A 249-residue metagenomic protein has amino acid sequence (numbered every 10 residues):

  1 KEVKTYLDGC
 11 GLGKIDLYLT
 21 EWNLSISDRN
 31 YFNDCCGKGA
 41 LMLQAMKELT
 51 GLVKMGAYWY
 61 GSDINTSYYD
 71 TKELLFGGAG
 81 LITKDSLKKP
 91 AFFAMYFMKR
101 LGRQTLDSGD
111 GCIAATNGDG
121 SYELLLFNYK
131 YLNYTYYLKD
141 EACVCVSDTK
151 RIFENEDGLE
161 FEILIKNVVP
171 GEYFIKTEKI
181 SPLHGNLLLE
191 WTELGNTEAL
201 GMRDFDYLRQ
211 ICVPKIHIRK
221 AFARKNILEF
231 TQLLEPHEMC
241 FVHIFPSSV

Functional and structural regions predicted by a protein language model:
K1-E2, C35-L43, V146, E156-I163: Well-ordered, non-membrane alpha-helical segments in soluble/globular domains
K1-L7, N30-Y31: Substrate-binding/catalytic cleft of secreted carbohydrate-active enzymes, primarily glycoside hydrolases
L7-G13: Short helix-capping segments at alpha-helix termini
L19-C145: Aromatic/acidic polysaccharide-binding cleft in carbohydrate-active enzymes
D70, F76, L138-I152, E193-V213: Charged, glycine/proline-rich intrinsically disordered loops and linkers
G111-E193, P236-H243: Carbohydrate-binding surface patches
A199-V249: C-terminal beta-strand-rich structural cap/linker in extracellular carbohydrate-active enzymes
